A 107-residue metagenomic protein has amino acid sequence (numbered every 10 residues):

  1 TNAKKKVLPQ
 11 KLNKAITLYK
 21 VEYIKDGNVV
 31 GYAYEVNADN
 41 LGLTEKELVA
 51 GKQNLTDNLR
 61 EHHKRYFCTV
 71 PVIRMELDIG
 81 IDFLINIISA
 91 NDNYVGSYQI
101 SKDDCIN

Functional and structural regions predicted by a protein language model:
T1-V29, N37-N40: N-proximal, solvent-exposed amphipathic alpha-helical segments enriched in charged/polar residues
K5, D57-R60, N107: Low-complexity, compositionally biased segments
E22-R74: Mature extracytoplasmic domains of secretory-pathway proteins
Y34-N40, I87-N91, I100, D104: A mature extracytoplasmic/lumenal domain signature
R60-G96: A short amphipathic beta-strand at an alpha->beta junction
